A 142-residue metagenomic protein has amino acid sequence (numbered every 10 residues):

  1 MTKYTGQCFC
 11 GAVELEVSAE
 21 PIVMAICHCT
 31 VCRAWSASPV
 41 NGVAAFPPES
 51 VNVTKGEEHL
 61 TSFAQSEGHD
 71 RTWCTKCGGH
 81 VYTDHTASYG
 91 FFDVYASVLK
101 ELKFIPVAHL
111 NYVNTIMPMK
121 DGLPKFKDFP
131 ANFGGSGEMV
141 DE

Functional and structural regions predicted by a protein language model:
M1-Q7, A12-E142: A short Gly-Trp-Pro
